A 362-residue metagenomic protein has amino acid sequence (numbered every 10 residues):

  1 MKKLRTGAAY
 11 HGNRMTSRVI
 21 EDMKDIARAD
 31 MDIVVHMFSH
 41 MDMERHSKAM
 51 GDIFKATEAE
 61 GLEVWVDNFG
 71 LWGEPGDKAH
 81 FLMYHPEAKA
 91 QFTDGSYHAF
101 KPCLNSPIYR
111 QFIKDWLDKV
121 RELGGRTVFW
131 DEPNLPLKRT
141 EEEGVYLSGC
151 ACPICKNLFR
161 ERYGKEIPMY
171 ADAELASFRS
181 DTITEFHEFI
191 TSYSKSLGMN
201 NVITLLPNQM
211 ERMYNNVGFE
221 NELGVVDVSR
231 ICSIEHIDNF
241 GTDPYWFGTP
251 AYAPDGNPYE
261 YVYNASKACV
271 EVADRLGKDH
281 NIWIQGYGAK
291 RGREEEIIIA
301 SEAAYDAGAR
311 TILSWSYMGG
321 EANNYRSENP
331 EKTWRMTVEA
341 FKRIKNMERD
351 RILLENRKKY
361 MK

Functional and structural regions predicted by a protein language model:
L4-G12, W65-F69, V128-P133, E174-G224 (+1 more regions): Aromatic-lined carbohydrate-recognition surfaces of secreted/lumenal glycan-active proteins
T6-R14, V35-E44, G95-K114, P168-T184 (+4 more regions): The substrate-binding groove and active-site-proximal loops of carbohydrate-active enzymes, especially glycoside
G12-M43, E122-T127, S233-F240, A303-T311: Catalytic domains of carbohydrate-active enzymes, especially glycoside hydrolases
D22-P86, E174-L197: Aromatic-lined substrate-binding rim segments of carbohydrate-active enzymes
E63-L123, C155-A176, E188, Y214 (+2 more regions): Active-site-adjacent "subsite" loops/lids of carbohydrate-active enzymes
K101-P136, I183, Y193, V228-R230 (+1 more regions): An active-site-proximal structural segment forming one wall of the substrate-binding cleft that immediately precedes
T127, P244-Y245, N281-E355: Substrate-binding cleft of secreted/luminal carbohydrate-active enzymes
K138, I190-P258, G288-A309: Substrate-binding cleft/loops of secretory-pathway carbohydrate-active enzymes
